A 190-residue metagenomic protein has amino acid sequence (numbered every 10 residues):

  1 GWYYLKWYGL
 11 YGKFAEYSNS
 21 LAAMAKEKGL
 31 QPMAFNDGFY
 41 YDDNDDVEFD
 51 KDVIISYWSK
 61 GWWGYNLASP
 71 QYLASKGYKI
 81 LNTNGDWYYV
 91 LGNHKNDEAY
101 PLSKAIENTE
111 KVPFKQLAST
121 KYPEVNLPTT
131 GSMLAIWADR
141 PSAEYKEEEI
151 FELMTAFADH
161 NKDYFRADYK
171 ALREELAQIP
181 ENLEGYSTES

Functional and structural regions predicted by a protein language model:
L5-S190: Substrate-binding groove of N-acetylhexosamine-processing glycoside hydrolases
